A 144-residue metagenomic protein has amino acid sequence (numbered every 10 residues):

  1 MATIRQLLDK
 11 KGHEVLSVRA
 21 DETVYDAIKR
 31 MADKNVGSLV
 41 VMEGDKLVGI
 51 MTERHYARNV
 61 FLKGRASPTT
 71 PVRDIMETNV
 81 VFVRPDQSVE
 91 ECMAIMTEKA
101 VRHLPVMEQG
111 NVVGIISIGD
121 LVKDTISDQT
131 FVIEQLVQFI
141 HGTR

Functional and structural regions predicted by a protein language model:
M1-H13, T52-F82, S88-T97, I118-R144: Tandem CBS (Bateman) regulatory domains
A2-T3, I28, L47-V48, A66-P68 (+1 more regions): Short, flexible segments with low predicted structural confidence
S17-N35, M42, F82-A100, M107: The conserved cystathionine-beta-synthase
E22-Y25, D45, D74-I75, G110 (+1 more regions): Residue-level signal for alpha-helical context at structural boundaries
M31-K34, L39-H55, M96, L104-G119: A glycine-centered beta-loop-beta connector
